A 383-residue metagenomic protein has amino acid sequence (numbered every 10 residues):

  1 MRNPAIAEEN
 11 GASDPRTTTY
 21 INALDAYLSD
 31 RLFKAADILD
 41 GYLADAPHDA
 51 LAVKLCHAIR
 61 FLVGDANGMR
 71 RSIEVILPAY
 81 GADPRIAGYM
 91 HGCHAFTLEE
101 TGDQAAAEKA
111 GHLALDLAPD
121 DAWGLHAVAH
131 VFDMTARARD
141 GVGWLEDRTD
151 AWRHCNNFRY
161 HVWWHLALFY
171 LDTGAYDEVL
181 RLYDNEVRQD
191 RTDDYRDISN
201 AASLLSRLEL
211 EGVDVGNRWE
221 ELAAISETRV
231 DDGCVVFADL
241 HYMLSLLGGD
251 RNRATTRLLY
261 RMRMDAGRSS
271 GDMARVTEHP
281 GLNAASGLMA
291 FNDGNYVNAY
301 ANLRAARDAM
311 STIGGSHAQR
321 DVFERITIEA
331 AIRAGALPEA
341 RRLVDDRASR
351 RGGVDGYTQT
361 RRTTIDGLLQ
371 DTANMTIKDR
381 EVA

Functional and structural regions predicted by a protein language model:
M1-A50, K54-P78, R85-A87, Y195-L222 (+3 more regions): Amphipathic helix-loop-helix modules that constitute alpha-helical solenoid scaffolds
A7, G41-Y42, I76-A79, L113-A114 (+4 more regions): Canonical positions in the second alpha-helix
A12-S13, P47-H48, G81, R85 (+4 more regions): Short coil turns that delineate tetratricopeptide repeat
T17-S29, L51-D65, G92-E100, W123-T135 (+6 more regions): Tandem amphipathic alpha-helical repeat scaffolds
A36, L43, R70-I73, E108 (+8 more regions): Tetratricopeptide repeat
A52, I86, M90, G124 (+4 more regions): TPR alpha-solenoid repeat register
E74-T173: Internal metal/ion-chelating core segments
L171-M375: Helix-coil-helix junctions within alpha-helical repeat/solenoid scaffolds
